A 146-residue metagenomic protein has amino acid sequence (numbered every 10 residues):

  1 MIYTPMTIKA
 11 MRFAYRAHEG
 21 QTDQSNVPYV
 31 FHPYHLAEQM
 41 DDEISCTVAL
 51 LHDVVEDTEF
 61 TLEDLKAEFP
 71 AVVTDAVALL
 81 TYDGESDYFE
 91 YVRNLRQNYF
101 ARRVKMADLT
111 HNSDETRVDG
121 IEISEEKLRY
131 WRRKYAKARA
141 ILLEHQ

Functional and structural regions predicted by a protein language model:
M1-Q146: Active-site helical microenvironments for divalent-metal-assisted chemistry
